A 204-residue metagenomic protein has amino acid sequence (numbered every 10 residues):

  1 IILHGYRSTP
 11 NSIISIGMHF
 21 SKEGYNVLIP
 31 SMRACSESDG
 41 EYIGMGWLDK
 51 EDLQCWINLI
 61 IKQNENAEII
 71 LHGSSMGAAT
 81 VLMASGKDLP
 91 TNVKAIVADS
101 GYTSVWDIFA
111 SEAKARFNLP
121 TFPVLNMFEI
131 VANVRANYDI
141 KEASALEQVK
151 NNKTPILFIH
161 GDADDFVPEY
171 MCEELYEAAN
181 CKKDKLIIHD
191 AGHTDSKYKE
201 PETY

Functional and structural regions predicted by a protein language model:
S12, I43-N64: Alpha/beta-hydrolase active-site loop
I16, A145, T154, P168-E177: Short alpha-helix in the alpha/beta-hydrolase fold that links the catalytic acid
G17-D39: Conserved alpha/beta-hydrolase
Q63-S75: Alpha/beta-hydrolase fold nucleophile elbow
M83-D139: Hydrolase active-site cap/lid region
N151-K153, F158-H160, D164: Short beta-strand/loop motif that positions the catalytic acidic residue of the alpha/beta-hydrolase fold
D162-V167, T194-D195: Acidic catalytic loop of the alpha/beta-hydrolase fold
Y176-T194, P201: Catalytic histidine neighborhood in serine/cysteine hydrolases with alpha/beta-hydrolase-type architecture
